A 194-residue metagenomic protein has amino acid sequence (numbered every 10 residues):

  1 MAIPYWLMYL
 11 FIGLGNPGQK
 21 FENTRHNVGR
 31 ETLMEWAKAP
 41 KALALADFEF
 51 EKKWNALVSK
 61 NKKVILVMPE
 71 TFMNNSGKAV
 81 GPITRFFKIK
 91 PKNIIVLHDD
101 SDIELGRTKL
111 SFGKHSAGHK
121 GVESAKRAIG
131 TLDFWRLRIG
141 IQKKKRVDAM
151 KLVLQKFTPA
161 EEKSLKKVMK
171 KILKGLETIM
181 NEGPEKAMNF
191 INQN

Functional and structural regions predicted by a protein language model:
A2-G113, E123-L137, K145-D148, Q155 (+1 more regions): Nucleotide and nucleotide-moiety/phosphate-recognizing core
S116: Conserved TIR/SEFIR loop-to-helix hotspot centered on a Trp-containing motif with a nearby acidic residue
K120: Hydrophobic secondary-structure segments that place a key small or acidic residue at a functional site
I141: Gly/charged, well-structured mid-domain segments that form the phosphate/adenylate-handling core of ATP-dependent
